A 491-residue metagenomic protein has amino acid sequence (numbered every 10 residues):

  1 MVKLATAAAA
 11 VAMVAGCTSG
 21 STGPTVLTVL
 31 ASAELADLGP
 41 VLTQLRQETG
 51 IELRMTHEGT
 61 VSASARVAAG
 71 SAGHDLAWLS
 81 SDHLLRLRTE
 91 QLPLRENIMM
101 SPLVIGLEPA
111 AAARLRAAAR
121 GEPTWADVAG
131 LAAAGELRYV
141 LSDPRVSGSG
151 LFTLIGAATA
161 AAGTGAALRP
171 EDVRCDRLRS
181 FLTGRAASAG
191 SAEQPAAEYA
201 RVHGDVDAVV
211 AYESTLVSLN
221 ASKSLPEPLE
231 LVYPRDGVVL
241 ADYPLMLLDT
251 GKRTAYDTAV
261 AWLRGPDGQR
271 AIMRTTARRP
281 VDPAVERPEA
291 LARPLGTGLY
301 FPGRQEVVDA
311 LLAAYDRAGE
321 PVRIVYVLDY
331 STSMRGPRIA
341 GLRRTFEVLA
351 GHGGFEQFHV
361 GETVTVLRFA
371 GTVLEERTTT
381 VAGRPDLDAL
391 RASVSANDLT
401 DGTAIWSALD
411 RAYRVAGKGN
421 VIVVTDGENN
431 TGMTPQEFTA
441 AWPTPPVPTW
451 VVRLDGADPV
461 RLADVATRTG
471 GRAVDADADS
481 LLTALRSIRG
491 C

Functional and structural regions predicted by a protein language model:
T22-V146: N-terminal segment of the mature folded domain
N97-I105, R179-F181, K223-D257: Periplasmic-binding protein-like
A119-G130, R138-R145, L154-A157, P244-R278: Bilobed periplasmic-binding protein/Venus flytrap-like ligand-binding cleft at the lobe interface of extracytoplasmic
A129-A132, G319-T380, L409, N420-V424: Von Willebrand factor
T164-Y233: Ligand-binding pocket segment of bilobal, Venus flytrap-like solute-binding proteins
T250-L328, T332, R344-E347: Extracellular/periplasmic juxtamembrane helices and adjacent flexible linkers that interface with membrane partners
L374-N420, N429, V451-V460, S480-T483: Von Willebrand factor
G427-D479, R486-S487: VWA/integrin I-like adhesion module and closely mimicked acidic/polar interface patches used
